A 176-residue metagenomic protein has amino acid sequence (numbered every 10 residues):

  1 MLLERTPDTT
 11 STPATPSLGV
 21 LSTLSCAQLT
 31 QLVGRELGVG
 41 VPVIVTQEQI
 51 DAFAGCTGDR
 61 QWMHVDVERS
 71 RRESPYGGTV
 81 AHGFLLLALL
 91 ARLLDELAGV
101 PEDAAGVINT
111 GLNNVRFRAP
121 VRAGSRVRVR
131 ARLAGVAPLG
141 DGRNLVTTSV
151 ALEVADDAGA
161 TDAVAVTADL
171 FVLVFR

Functional and structural regions predicted by a protein language model:
L2-E4, T15-A81: Catalytic strand-loop segment that frames the active site of acyl-thioester-processing enzymes
L2-L32, P120-R176: HotDog/MaoC-like acyl-thioester-processing domains
L3, G77-A81, A88-L133: Hydrophobic beta-strand-centered segment that forms part of the acyl-chain substrate-binding groove
R35, V39-V41, Q49, D59 (+3 more regions): A generic structural signal for short beta-strands and their flanking turns/coil linkers
G38, P42-I44, R116, F171-L173: Generic structural detector for well-ordered beta-strands
D51-A54, L87-A91: Predominant activation on well-ordered alpha-helical scaffold segments within soluble catalytic domains
H64, S70, V100-G106, G142 (+1 more regions): Short, charged helix-to-loop "capping" segments that act as catalytic/coupling loops
